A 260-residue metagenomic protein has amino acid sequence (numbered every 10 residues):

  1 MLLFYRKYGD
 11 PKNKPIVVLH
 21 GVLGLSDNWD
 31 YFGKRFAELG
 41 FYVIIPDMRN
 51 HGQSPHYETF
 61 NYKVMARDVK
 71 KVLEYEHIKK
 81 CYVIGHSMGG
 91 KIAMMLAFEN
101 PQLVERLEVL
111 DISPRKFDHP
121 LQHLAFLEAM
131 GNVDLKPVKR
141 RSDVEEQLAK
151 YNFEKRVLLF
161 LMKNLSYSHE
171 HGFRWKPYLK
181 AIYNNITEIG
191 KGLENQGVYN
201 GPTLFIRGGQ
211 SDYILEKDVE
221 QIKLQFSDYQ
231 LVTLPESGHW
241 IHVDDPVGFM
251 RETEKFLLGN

Functional and structural regions predicted by a protein language model:
M1-V17, E38-F41, I78-K79, S227 (+1 more regions): Alpha/beta-hydrolase fold catalytic core
G21-G24, S87: Active-site glycine-rich loops that stabilize anionic/oxyanionic intermediates across multiple enzyme folds
L23-Y31, V43: Serine-hydrolase catalytic-loop signature spanning alpha/beta hydrolases and amidase-signature enzymes
G33, E38, Y42-I84, R251-E254: Active-site loop/oxyanion-hole signature of alpha/beta-hydrolase fold enzymes
M95-F98, E105-P137: Flexible "cap/lid" loop of the alpha/beta hydrolase fold
L121, K136-G190: Conserved alpha/beta-hydrolase catalytic His-Asp/Glu region
E170-Q225, Q230-T233: Conserved serine/cysteine hydrolase catalytic core
S237-M250: Catalytic histidine-centered segment of alpha/beta-hydrolase-like enzymes
